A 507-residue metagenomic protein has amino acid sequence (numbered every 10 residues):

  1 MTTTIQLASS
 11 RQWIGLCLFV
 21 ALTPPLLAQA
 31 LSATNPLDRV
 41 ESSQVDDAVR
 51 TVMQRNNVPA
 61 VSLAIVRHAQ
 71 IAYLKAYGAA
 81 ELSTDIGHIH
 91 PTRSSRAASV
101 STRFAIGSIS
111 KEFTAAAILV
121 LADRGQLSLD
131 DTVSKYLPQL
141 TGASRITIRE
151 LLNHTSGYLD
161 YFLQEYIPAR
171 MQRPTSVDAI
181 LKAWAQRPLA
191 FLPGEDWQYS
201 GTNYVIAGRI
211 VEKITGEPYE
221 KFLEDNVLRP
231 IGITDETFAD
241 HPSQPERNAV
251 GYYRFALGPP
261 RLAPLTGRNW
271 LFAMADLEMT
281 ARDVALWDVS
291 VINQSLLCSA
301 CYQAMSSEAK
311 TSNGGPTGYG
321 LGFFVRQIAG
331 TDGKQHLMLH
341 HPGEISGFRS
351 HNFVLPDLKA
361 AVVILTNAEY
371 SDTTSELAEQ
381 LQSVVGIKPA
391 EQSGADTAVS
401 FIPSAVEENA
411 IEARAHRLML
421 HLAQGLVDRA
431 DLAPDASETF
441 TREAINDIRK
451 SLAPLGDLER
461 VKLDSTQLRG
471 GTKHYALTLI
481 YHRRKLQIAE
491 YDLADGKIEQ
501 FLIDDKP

Functional and structural regions predicted by a protein language model:
W13-P25: Bacterial N-terminal signal peptides
P36-F104, Q126-D131, Q186: Short, conserved catalytic-motif segment at the N-terminal edge
V45-V49, L63, A69, F104-D130 (+3 more regions): Active-site SXXK
A79-E81, I86, S144-S346: Short, surface-exposed loop or secondary-structure junction motifs that flank catalytic or metal-binding residues
H351-N367, L486-A489, I498-D504: Short, well-ordered beta-strand elements
N367-E443: Short, gly/Ser/Thr-rich active-site loops of penicillin-recognizing serine hydrolases
L426-G470: Short solvent-exposed beta->alpha transition segments
Q467-P507: Exposed beta-sheet edge and beta->alpha loop/turn motif
